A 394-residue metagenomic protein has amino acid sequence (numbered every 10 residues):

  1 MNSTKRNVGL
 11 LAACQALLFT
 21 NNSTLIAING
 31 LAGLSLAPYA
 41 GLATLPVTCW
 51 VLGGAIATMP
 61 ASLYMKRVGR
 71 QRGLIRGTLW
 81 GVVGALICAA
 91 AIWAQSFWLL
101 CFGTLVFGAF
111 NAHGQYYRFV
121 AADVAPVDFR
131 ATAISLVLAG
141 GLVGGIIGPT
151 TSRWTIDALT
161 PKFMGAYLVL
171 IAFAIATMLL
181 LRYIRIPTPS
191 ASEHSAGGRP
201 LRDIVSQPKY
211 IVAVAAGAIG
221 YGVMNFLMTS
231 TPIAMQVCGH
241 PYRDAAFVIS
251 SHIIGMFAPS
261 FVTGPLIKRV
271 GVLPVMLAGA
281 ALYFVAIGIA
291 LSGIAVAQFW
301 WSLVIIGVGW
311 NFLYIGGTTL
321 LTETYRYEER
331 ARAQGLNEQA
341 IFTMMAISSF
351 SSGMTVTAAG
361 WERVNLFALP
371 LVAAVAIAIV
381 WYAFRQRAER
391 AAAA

Functional and structural regions predicted by a protein language model:
M1-K5, I186-V214: Juxtamembrane intracellular "pre-TM" segments in multi-pass secondary transporters
A16, F97-A112, Q298-F312: Hydrophobic core of transmembrane alpha-helices in multi-pass small-molecule transporters, especially MFS/SLC-type
N29, N111-A125, F312-R326: Intracellular juxtamembrane helix-capping segments at the cytosolic ends of symmetry-related transmembrane helices
A57-R70, P259-V272, V356: Helix-to-loop junctions at the C-terminal end of transmembrane segments in multipass secondary transporters
L79-A94, L282-I294: C-terminal ends and interior cores of transmembrane alpha-helices in multi-pass membrane transporters/permeases
A94-L99, V127, L136-R182: Helix-loop-helix hairpin linking two adjacent transmembrane segments in secondary transporters
G103-A139: Cytoplasmic helix-loop-helix junction between adjacent transmembrane helices in 12-TM secondary transporters
I171-A191, A378-A383: C-terminal membrane-cytosol helix-exit motif in multi-pass small-molecule transporters
